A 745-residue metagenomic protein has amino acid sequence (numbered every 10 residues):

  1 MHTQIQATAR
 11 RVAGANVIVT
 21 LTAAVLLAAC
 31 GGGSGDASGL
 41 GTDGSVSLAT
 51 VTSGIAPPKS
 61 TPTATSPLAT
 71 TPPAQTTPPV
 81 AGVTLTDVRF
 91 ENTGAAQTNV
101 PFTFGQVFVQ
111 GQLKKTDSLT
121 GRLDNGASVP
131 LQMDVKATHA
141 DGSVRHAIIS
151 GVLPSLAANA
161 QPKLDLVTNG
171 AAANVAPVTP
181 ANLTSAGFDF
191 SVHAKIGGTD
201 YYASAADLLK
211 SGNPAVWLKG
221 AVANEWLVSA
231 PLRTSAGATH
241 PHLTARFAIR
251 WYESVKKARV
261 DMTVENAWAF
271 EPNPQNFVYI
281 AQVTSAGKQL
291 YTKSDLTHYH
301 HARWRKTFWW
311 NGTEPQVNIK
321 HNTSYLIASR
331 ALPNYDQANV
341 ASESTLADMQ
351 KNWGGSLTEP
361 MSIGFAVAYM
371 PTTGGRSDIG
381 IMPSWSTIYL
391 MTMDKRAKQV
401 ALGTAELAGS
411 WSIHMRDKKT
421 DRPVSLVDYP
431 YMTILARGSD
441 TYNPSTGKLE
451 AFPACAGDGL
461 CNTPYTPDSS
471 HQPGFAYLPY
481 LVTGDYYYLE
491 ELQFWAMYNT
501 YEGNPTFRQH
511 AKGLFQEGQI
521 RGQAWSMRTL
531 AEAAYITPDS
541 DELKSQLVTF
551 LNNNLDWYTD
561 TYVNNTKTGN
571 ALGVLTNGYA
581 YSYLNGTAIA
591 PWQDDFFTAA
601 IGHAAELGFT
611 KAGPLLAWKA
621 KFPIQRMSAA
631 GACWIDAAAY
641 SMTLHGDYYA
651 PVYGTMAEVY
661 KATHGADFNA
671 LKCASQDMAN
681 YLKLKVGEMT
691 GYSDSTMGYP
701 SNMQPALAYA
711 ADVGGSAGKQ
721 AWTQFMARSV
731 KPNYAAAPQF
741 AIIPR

Functional and structural regions predicted by a protein language model:
M1-A13: N-terminal secretory signal peptides that target proteins for export/translocation
R10-T22: Sec-dependent N-terminal signal peptides
A24-A74: Bacterial Sec-dependent N-terminal signal peptides
G39-L40, G44-S47, A127-S128, V167 (+1 more regions): Short amphipathic alpha-helical segments with coiled-coil-like heptad repeat character
T42-G54, T168-N182, S412, A496-P505: Compositionally biased, low-complexity linear motifs
P72-L208, N213-L232, R250: Alpha-mannosidase-like glycoside hydrolase catalytic domains involved in N-glycan trimming, generalizing to other
G220-R745: Catalytic cores of extracellular degradative/oxidative enzymes
